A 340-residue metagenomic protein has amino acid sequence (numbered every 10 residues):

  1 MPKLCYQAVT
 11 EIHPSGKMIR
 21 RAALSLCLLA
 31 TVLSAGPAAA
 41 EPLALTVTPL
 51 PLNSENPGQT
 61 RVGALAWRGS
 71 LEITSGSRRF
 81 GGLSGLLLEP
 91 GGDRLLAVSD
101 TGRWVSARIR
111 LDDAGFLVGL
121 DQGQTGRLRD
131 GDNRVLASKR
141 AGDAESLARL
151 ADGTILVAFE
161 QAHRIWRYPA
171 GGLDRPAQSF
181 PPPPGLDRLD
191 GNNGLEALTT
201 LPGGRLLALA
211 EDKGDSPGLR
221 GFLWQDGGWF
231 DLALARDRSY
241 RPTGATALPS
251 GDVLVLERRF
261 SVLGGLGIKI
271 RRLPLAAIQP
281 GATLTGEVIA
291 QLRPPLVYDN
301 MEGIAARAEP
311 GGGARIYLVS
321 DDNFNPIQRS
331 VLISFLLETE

Functional and structural regions predicted by a protein language model:
P2-I19, A30, S34-E340: Sequence/structural signature of beta-propeller domains
R20-L26: Sec-dependent signal peptide recognition, specifically the positively charged N-region followed immediately by
